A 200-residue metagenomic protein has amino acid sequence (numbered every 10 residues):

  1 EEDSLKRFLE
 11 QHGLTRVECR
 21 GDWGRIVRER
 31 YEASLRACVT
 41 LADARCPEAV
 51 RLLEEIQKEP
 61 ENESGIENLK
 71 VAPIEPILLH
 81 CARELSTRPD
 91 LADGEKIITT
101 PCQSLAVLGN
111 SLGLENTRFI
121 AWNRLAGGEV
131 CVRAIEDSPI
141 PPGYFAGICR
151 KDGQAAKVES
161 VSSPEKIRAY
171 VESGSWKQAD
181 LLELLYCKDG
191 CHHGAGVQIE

Functional and structural regions predicted by a protein language model:
E1-E200: Iron-sulfur-associated redox domains of electron-transfer enzymes in respiratory and anaerobic energy metabolism
